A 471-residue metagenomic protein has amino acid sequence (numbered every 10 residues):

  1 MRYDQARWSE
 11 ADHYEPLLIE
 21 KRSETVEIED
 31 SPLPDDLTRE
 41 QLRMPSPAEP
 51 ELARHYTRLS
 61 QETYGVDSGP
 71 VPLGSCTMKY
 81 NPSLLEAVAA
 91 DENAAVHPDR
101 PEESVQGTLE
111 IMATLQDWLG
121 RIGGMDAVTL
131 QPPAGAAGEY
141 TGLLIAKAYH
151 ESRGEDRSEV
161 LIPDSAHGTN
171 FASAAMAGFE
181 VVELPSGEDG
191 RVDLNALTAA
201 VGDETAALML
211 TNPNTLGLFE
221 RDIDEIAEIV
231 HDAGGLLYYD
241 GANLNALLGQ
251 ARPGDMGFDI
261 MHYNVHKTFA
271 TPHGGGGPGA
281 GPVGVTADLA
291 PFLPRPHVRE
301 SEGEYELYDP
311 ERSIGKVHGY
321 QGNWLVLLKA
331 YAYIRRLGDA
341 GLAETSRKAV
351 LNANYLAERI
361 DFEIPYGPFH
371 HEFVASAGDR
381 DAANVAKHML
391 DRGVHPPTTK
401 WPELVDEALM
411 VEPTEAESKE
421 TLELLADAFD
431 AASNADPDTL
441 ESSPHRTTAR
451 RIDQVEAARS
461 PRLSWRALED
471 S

Functional and structural regions predicted by a protein language model:
M1-A127, A251, S301-V317, L327 (+1 more regions): Non-catalytic terminal extensions of PLP-dependent enzymes
S75-M78, S83-L85, G135, S165-G168 (+18 more regions): Short, glycine-/Ser/Thr-/acidic-enriched flexible segments
G107, A137-E302, D406-E407: Conserved PLP-enzyme active-site core in the AAT-like
T129-A134: Long, charged, glycine-rich C-terminal linkers/tails
L144-A148, Y331-R336: Short glycine/serine- and small hydrophobic-enriched flexible loop segments
